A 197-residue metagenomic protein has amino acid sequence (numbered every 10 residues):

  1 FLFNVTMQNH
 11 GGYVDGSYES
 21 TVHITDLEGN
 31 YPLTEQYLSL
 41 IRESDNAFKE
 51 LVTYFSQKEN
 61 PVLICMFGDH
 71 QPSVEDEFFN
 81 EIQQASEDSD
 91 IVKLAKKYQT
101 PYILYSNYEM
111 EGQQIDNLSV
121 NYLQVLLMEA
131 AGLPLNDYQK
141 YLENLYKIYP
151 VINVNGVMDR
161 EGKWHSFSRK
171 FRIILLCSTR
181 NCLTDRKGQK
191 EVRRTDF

Functional and structural regions predicted by a protein language model:
F1-F197: Solvent-exposed soluble domains appended to multi-pass membrane proteins
